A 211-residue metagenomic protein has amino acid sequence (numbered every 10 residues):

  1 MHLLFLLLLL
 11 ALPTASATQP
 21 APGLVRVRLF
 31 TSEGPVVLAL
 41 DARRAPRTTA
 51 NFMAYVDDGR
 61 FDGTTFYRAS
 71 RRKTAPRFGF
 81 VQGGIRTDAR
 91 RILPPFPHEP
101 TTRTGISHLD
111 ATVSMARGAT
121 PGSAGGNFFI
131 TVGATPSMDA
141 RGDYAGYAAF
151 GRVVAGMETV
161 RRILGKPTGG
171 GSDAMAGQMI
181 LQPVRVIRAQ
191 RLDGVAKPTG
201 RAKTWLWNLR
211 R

Functional and structural regions predicted by a protein language model:
L3-P13: Sec-dependent N-terminal signal peptides
L12-R211: Cyclophilin-like peptidyl-prolyl cis-trans isomerases
